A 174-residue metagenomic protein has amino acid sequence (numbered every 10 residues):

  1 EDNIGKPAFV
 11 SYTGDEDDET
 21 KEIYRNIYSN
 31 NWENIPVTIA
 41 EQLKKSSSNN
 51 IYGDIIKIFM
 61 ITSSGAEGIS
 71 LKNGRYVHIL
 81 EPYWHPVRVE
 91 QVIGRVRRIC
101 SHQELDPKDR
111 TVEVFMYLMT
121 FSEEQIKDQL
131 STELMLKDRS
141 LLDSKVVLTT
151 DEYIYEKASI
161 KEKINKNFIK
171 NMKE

Functional and structural regions predicted by a protein language model:
E1-I58, S63-E174: Helicase-associated low-complexity regulatory tails and linkers flanking the ATPase motor
